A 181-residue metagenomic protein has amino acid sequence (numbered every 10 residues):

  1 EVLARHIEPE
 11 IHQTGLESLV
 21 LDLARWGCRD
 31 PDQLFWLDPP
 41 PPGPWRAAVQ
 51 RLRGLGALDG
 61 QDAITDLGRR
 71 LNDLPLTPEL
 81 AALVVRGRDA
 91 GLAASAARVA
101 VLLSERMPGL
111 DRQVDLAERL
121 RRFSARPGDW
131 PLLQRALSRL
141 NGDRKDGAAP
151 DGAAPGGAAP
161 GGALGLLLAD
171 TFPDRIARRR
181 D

Functional and structural regions predicted by a protein language model:
E1-D181: Second RecA-like catalytic domain
